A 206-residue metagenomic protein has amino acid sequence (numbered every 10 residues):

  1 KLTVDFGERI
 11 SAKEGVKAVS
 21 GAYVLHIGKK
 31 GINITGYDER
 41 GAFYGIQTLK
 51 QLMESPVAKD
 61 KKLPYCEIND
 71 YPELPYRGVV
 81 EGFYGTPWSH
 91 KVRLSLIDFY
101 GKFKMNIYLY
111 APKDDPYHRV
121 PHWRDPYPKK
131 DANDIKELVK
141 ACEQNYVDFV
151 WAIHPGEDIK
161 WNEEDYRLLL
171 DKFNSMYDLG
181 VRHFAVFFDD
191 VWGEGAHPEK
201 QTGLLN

Functional and structural regions predicted by a protein language model:
K1-L74, N145: Contiguous, structured surface segment used for ligand recognition
V80-N206: Aromatic-lined carbohydrate-binding surfaces of glycoside hydrolases
